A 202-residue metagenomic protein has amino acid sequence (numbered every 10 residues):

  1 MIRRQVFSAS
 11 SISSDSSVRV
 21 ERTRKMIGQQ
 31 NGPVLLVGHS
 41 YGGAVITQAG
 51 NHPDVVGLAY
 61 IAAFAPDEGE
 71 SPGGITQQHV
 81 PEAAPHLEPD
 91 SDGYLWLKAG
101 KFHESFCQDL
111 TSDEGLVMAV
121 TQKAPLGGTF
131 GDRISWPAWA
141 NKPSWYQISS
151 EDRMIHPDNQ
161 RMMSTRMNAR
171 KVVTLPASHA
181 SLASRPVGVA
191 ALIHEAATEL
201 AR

Functional and structural regions predicted by a protein language model:
S8-L35, A49, P72-Q77: Active-site loop/oxyanion-hole signature of alpha/beta-hydrolase fold enzymes
V20-R24, P186-H194: Short, amphipathic alpha-helical "lid/cap" segments that border enzyme active or binding sites
Q29-G32, A196, L200-R202: Glycine-rich phosphate-binding loop signature in dinucleotide/nucleotide-binding domains
V37-G42, I46: Gly/Ala-rich beta-loop-alpha elbow adjacent to hydrolase catalytic centers
N51-A99, L126-T129, I155: Flexible "cap/lid" loop of the alpha/beta hydrolase fold
Y94-W139: Conserved alpha/beta-hydrolase catalytic His-Asp/Glu region
P125-M167, K171-V187, A191, L200: Conserved serine/cysteine hydrolase catalytic core
